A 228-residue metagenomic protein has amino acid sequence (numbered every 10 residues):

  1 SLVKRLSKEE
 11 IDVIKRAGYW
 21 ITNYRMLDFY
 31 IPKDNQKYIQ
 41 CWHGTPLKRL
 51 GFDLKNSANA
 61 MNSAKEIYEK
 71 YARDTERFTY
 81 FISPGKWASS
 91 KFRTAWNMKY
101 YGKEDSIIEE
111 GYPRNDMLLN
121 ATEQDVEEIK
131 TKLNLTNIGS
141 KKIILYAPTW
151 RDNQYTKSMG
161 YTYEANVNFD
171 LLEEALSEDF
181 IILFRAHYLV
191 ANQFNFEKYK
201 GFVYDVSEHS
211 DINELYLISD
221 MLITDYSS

Functional and structural regions predicted by a protein language model:
S1-N120: Active-site and donor-binding regions of nucleotide-sugar-utilizing enzymes
L2-V3, A58-M61, S158-Y163, K200-D205 (+1 more regions): Short, flexible loop segments at the rims of nucleotide/cofactor-binding pockets, characterized by
K4-G18, Y188-S228: Donor nucleotide-activated moiety binding/catalytic core segment of transferases that use nucleotide-activated donors
E10-V13, I31, D74, N137 (+3 more regions): Structural alpha-helical scaffold elements that stabilize or flank donor/cofactor-binding regions in carbohydrate
I21-Y24, C41-W42, I82-G85, E110 (+4 more regions): Short His-Asn-centered micro-motif
E76-F81, I181, I218-M221: Short active-site oxyanion
I107, F180, G201-Y204: Short, conserved active-site loop motifs that form the nucleotide-linked donor/cofactor pocket
Y112-F196: Conserved catalytic-core segment of nucleotide-activated headgroup transferases in glycan assembly
